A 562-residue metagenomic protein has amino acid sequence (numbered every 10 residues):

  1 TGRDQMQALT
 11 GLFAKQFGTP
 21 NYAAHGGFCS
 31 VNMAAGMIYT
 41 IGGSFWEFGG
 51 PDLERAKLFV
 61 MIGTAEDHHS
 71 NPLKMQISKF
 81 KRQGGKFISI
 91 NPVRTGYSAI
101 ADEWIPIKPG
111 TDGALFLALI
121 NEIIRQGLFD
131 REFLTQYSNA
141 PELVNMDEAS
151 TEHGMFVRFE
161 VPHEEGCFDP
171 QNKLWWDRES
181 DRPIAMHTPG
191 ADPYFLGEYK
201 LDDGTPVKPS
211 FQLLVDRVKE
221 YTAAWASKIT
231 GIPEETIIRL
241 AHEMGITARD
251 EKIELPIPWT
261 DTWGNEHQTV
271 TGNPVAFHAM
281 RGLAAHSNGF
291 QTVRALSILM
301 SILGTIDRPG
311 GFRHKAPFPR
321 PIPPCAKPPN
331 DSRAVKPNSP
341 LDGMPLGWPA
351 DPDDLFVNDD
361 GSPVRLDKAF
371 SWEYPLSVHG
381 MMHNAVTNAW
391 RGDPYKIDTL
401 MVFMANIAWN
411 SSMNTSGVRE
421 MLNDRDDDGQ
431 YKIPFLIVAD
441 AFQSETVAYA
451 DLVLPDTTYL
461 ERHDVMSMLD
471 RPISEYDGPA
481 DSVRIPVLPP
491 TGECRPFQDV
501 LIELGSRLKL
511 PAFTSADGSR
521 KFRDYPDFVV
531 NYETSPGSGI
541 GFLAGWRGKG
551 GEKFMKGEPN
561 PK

Functional and structural regions predicted by a protein language model:
T10-G85, A114, D192, G197 (+6 more regions): Extended redox/cofactor-interaction regions of prokaryotic respiratory oxidoreductases
R94-W104, S444-L452: Glycine-rich, charge-decorated loop segments at or immediately adjacent to ligand/cofactor-binding or catalytic sites
G96, A450-S482: Flexible glycine/proline-rich, aromatic-decorated loop/lid segments
S98-G264, T269-V270: Long, well-ordered, tryptophan-enriched scaffold segments
D130-L134, E251-P256, D307-H314, F513-R520: Flexible, glycine/charged-enriched surface loops at secondary-structure junctions
Q136-N139, E243-M244, T260-T262, M280 (+2 more regions): A glycine-rich phosphate-binding loop feature that marks nucleotide/adenosyl-phosphate handling sites
S227, R281-S287, P486-C494: Active-site rim elements
G478-N560: Long, C-terminal catalytic modules of enzymes
